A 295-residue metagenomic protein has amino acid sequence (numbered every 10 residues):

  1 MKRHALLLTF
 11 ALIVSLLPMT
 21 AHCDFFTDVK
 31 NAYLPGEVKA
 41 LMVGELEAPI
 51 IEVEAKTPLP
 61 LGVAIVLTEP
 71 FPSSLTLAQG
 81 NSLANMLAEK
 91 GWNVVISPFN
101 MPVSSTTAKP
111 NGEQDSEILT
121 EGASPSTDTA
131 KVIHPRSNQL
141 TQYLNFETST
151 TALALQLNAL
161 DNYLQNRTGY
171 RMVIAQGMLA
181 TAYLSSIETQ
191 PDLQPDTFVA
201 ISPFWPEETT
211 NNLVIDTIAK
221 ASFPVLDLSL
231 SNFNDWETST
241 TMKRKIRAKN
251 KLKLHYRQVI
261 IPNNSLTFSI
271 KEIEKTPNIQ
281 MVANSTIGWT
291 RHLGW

Functional and structural regions predicted by a protein language model:
S15-T20: N-terminal signal peptide c-region/cleavage motif recognized by signal peptidases
C23-A55: N-terminal cap/lid segment of alpha/beta-hydrolase-fold proteins
K56-P98, V103-S104, N111-E113: Short, surface-exposed "cap/lid" segments of acyl-processing enzymes
T107-N166: Alpha/beta-hydrolase active-site loop
Y170-I174, T197: Residue in the alpha/beta-hydrolase core beta-strand immediately N-terminal to the catalytic nucleophile
I174-L184: Gly/Ala-rich beta-loop-alpha elbow adjacent to hydrolase catalytic centers
D192-L193, T197-P262: The feature captures the conserved acid-bearing segment of alpha/beta-hydrolase catalytic domains
K253-W295: C-terminal catalytic histidine-bearing segment of alpha/beta-hydrolase fold enzymes
